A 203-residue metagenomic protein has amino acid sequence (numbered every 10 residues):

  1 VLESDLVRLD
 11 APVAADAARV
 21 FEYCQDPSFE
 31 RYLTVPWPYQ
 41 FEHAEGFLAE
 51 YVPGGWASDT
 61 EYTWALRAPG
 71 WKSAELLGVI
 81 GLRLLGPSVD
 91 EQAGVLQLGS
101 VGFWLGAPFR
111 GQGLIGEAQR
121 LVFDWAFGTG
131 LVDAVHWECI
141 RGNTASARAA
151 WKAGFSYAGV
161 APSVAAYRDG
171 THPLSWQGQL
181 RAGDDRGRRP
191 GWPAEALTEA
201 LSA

Functional and structural regions predicted by a protein language model:
V1-S28, R67-A203: Acyl-donor (CoA/ACP) binding surface of acyl/acetyltransferases
P12, Q40-E42, G55, D169: A short hydrophobic/aromatic micro-motif that marks alpha-helical segments and, especially, helix-coil
E30-E50, W64: Conserved GNAT-fold acetyl-CoA-binding loop/helix
Q40-E42, E61, A145, A196: Generic signature of intrinsically disordered, low-complexity, basic-rich segments and short cationic peptides
E50-G54, V164-A166: Short, P/G- and charge-enriched loop/turn segments at secondary-structure junctions
G54-T60: Short loop/turn motifs at secondary-structure junctions and domain boundaries
T60-Y62, Q97: A generic structural signal for short beta-strands and their flanking turns/coil linkers
